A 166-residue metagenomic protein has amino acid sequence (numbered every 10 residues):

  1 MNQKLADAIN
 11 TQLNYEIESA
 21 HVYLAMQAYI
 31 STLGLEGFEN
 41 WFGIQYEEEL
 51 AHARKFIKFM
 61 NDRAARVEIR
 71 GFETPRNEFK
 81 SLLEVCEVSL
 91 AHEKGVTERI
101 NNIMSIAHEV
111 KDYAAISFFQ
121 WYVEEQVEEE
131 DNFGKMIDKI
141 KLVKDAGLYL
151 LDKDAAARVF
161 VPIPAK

Functional and structural regions predicted by a protein language model:
M1-K166: Iron-associated oxidoreductase/ferritin-like identity signal
